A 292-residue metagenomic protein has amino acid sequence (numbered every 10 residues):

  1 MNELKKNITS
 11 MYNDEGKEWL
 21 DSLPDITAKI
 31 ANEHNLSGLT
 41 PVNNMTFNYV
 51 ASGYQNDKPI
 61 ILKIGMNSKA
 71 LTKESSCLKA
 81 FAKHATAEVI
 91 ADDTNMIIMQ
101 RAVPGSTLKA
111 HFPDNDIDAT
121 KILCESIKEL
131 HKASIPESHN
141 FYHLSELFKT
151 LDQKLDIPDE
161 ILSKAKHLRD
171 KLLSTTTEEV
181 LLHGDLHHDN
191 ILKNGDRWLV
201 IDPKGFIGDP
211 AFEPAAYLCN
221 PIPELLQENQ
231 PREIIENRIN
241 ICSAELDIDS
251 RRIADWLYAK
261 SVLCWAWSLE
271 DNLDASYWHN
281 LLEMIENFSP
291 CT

Functional and structural regions predicted by a protein language model:
M1-T86, I285-T292: Conserved NTP-binding catalytic cores of kinases and kinase-like/nucleotidyltransferase enzymes across multiple kinase
E18-A31, K132-G184, N194, A244: An alpha-helical support segment within catalytic cores of ATP-dependent transferases
P24, D57-I98, S106-L130: A conserved alpha-helical element in kinase catalytic cores
M45, D93-I97, F206: Short glycine-enriched loops at secondary-structure junctions
N48-Y54, V89, K166-F212: Active-site acidic catalytic loop and adjacent metal/ATP-binding pocket of ATP-dependent phosphoryl transfer enzymes
N67, I98-D114, K132-I135, F148-D156 (+1 more regions): A glycine-centered beta->alpha junction motif in the catalytic cores of kinase/phosphotransferase enzymes
N194-N240, D247, D274-P290: Active-site Asp-x-Gly
